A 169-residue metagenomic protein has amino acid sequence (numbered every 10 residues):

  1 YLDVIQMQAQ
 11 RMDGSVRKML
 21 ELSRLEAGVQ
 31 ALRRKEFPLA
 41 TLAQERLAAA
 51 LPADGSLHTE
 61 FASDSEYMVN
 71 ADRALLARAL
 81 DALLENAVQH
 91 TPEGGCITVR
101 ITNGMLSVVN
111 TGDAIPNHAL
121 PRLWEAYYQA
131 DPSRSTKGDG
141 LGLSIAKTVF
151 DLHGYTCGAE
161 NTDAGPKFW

Functional and structural regions predicted by a protein language model:
M7-M12: Short alpha-helical segment of the dimerization/phosphotransfer core of two-component systems
A27-L32, M68-A71: Conserved micro-motifs of the catalytic ATP-binding
R33-A48: A conserved beta-strand-to-alpha-helix junction within the catalytic ATP-binding
L76-L80: A residue-level detector for a conserved hydrophobic packing site within the catalytic ATP-binding domain
A87-V88: Short helix-loop "hinge" at the ATP-lid/N-box region of the Bergerat-fold HATPase_c
I115-Y127: Short conserved segment of the HATPase_c
G154-E160: Glycine-rich ATP-binding loops of the HATPase_c
